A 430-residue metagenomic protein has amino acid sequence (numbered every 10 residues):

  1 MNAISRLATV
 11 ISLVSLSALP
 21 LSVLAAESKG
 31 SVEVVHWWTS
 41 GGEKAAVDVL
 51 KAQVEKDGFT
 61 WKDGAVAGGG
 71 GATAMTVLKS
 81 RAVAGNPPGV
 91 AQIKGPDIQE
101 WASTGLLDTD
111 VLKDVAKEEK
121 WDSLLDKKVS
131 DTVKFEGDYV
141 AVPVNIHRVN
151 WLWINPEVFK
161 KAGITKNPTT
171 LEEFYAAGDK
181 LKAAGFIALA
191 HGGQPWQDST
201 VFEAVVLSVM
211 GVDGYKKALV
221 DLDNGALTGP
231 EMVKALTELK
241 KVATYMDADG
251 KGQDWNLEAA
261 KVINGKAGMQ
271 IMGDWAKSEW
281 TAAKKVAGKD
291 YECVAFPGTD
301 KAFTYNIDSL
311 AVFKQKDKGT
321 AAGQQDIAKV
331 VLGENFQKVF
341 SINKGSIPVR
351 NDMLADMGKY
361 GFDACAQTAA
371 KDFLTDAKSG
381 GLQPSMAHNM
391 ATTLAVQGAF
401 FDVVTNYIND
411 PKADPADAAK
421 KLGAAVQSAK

Functional and structural regions predicted by a protein language model:
V49-K127, K134, K160-T169, K261 (+3 more regions): Extracytoplasmic "Venus flytrap"/periplasmic binding protein-like
A52, K56, A84, A162 (+2 more regions): Extracytoplasmic/periplasmic substrate-recognition and gating elements
S80-R81, P87-G89, E119-E157, A188 (+2 more regions): A structural signal for short loop-to-beta-strand junctions that line the ligand-binding cleft of periplasmic/secreted
W101-T104, V129-N167, Y175, Q194-L219 (+2 more regions): Periplasmic solute-binding protein
L107-D114, S278-E279, L310-T392: Mature extracytoplasmic/periplasmic domains
L112-L125, G193, V209-K234, A282-V286 (+2 more regions): Short, solvent-exposed loop/beta-turn-alpha elements that line the ligand-binding surface or hinge of extracytoplasmic
P143, Q367-A425: C-terminal capping/gating helix-and-loop segments adjacent to ligand/active sites or protein-protein/ligand interfaces
G178-D179, V220-K251: Glycine-centered hinge/linker elements that transmit conformational signals in sensory and ligand-binding systems
